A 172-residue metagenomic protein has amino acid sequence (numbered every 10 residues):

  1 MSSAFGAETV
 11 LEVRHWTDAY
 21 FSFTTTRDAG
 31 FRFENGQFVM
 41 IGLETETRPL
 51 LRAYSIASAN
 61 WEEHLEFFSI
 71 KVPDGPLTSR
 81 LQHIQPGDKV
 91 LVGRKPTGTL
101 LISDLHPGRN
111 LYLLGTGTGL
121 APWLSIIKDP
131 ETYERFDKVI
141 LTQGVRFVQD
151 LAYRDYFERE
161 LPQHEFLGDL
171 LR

Functional and structural regions predicted by a protein language model:
S2-P86: Ferredoxin-reductase
P76-R172: FNR/FR-type flavoprotein reductase catalytic core
